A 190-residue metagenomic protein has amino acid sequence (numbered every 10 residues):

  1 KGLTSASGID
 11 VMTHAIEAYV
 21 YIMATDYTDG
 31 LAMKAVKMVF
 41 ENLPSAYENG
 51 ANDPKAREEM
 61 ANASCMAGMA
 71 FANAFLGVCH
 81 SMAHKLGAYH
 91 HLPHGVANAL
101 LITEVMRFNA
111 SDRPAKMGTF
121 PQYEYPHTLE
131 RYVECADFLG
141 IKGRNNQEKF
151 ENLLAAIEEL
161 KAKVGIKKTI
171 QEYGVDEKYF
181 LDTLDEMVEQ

Functional and structural regions predicted by a protein language model:
K1-A74: Carboxylate- and glycine-rich phosphate/diphosphate-binding segment that chelates Mg2+/Mn2+
T13, Y19, A24, K37 (+7 more regions): Glycine-rich flexible loops
G30-K34, M38, E59-N62, S81-H84 (+3 more regions): Amphipathic alpha-helical interaction segments
K34, G77, E158-G165, T183-E186: Short acidic alpha-helix initiation/capping motifs at coil-to-helix transition points, especially at protein N-termini
C65-N98, Q190: Glycine-rich phosphate/pyrophosphate-binding beta-alpha loops
L92-Y179: Gly/Pro-rich interdomain helix-loop hinge
D176-Q190: Short, amphipathic C-terminal "tail helix"
